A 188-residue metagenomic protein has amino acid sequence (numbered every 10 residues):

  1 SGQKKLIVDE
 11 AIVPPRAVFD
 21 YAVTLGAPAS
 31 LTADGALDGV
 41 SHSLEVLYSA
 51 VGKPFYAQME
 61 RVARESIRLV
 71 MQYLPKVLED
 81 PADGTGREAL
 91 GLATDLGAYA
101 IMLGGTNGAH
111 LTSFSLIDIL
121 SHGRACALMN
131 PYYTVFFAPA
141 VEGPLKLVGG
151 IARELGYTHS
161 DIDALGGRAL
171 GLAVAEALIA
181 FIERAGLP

Functional and structural regions predicted by a protein language model:
S1-P54, K146, G150: A glycine/threonine-rich phosphate-anchoring loop and its flanking beta-alpha core in nucleotide/phosphate-binding
K4-K5, D9, A29-L37, Y56-R64 (+5 more regions): Amphipathic, non-membrane alpha-helical segments in soluble helical-bundle scaffolds
A33-L96, A100: C-terminal and late-domain segments of enzyme folds
L37, I67, A109, C126-A127 (+1 more regions): A general structural signal for well-ordered alpha-helical segments in protein cores
S41, V51-F55, S113-I117, L128-V141: Glycine-rich flexible loops
D95-C126: Glycine-rich phosphate/pyrophosphate-binding beta-alpha loops
G123-P188: Gly/Pro-rich interdomain helix-loop hinge
